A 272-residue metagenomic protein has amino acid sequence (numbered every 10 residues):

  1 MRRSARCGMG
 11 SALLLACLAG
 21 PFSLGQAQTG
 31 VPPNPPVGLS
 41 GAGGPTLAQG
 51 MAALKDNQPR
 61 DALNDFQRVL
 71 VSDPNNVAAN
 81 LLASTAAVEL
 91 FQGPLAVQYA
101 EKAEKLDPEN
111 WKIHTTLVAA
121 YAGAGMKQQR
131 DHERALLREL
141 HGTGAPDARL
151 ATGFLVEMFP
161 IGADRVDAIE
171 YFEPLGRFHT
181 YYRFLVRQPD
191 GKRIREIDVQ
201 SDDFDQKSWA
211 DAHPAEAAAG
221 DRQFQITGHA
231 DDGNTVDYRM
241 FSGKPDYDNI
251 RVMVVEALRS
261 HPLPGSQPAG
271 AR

Functional and structural regions predicted by a protein language model:
G41-S72: Alpha-helical segment of the N-proximal tetratricopeptide repeat
G43, V77-A78, W111-K112, A145: Helix-start (N-cap) detector for alpha-helical repeat units in TPR-like alpha-solenoids, especially tetratricopeptide
K55-D56, E89-L90, G123-A124: Register position in tetratricopeptide repeats
R68-V69, K102-A103, L136-L137: Canonical positions in the second alpha-helix
S72, L106, E139-L140: Structural marker of alpha-solenoid helical repeat scaffolds
L82-A83, T116: Canonical tetratricopeptide repeat
